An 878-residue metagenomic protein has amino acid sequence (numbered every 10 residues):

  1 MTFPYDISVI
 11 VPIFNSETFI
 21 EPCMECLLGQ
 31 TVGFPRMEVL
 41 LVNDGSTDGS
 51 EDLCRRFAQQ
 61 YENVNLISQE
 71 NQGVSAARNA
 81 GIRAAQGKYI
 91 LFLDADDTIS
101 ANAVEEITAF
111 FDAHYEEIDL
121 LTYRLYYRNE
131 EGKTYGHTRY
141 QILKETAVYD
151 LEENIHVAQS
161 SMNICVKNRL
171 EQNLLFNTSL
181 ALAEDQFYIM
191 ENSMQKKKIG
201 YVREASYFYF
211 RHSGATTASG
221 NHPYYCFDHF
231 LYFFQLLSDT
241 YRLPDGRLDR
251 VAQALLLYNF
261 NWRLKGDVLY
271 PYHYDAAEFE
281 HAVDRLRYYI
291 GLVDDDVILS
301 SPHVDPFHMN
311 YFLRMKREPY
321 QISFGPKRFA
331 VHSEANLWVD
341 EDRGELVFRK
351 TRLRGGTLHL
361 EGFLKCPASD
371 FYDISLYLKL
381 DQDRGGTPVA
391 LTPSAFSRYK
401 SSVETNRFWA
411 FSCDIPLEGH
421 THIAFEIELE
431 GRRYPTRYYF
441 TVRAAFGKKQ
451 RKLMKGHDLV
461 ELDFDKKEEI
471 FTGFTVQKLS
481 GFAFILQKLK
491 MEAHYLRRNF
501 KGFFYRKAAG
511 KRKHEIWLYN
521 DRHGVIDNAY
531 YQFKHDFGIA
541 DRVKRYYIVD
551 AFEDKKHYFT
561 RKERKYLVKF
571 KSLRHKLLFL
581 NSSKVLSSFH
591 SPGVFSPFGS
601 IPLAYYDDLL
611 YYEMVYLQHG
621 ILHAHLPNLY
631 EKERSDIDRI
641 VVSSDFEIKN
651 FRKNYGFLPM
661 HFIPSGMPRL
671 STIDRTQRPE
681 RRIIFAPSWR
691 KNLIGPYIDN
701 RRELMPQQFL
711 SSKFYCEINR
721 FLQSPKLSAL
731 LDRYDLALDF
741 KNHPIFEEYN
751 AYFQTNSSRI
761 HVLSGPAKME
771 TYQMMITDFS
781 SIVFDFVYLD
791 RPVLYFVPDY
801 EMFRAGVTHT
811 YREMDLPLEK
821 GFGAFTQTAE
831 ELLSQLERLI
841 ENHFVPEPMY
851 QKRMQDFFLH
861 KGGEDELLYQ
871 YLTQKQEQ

Functional and structural regions predicted by a protein language model:
S16-Q30: Short, well-formed alpha-helical segments that are part of the catalytic scaffolds of diverse glycosyltransferases
C26, N43-D52, D94: A conserved acidic beta->alpha catalytic loop
Q69-A85: Glycine-rich, basic loop-to-helix element that forms the pyrophosphate-binding segment of sugar-nucleotide handling
I90: Short aromatic/hydrophobic "clamp" motif used to bind/position activated sugar donors
N102-H137: Conserved donor NDP-sugar-binding/catalytic core segment of glycosyltransferases
R247, G524-F533, F537-A540, P668-Y752 (+1 more regions): Conserved catalytic-core segment of nucleotide-activated headgroup transferases in glycan assembly
L360, F396-Y399, A424, E428 (+2 more regions): Active-site and donor-binding regions of nucleotide-sugar-utilizing enzymes
P659, Y752-N756, S781-F857: Catalytic binding pocket for nucleotide-activated donors in carbohydrate/polymer assembly enzymes
